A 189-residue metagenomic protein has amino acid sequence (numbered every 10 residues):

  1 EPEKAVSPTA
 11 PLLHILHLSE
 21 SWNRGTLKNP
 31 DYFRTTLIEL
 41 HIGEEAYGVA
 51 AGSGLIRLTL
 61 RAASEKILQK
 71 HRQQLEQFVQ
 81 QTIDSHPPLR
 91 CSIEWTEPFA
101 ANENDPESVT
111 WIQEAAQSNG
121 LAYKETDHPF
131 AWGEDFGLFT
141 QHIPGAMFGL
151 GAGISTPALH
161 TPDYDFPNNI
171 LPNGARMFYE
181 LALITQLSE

Functional and structural regions predicted by a protein language model:
E1-E103, F130-A131: Midchain, well-structured core segments that form catalytic/ion-binding scaffolds
P8-P11, I15, S108, D135 (+1 more regions): Catalytic-loop motifs flanking and including active-site residues across diverse enzymes
L12, L58, I112, F139 (+1 more regions): Divalent metal-coordination and catalytic microenvironments
H17-R24, E94, P98-A152: Active-site-adjacent substrate-binding region of metalloamidase/peptidase-like peptide-processing proteins
A51, N119, L183-E189: Secretory-pathway/membrane protein signature
K124-S188: Zn-dependent metallopeptidase/amidohydrolase metal-coordination segment
